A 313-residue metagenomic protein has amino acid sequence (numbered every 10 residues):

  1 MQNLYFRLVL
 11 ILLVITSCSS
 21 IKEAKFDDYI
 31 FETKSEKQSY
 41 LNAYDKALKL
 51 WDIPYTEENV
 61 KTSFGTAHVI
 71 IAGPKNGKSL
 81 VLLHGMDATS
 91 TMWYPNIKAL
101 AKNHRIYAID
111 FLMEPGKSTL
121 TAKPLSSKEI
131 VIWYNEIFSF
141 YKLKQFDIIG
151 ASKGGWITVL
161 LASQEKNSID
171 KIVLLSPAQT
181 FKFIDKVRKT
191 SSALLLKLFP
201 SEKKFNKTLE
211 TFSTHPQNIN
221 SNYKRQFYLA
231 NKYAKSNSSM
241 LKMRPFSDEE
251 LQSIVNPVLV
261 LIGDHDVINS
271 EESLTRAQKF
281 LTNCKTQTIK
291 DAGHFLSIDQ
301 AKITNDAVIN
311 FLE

Functional and structural regions predicted by a protein language model:
Q2-L4, L10-L13, C18-K78, E313: Alpha/beta-hydrolase fold catalytic core
H68-G116: Conserved HGGG/HGGXW glycine-rich cap/lid loop of the alpha/beta-hydrolase fold
A108-I149: Active-site loop/oxyanion-hole signature of alpha/beta-hydrolase fold enzymes
W156-Q164, K171-F199: Flexible "cap/lid" loop of the alpha/beta hydrolase fold
F183-R188, L198-S253: Conserved alpha/beta-hydrolase catalytic His-Asp/Glu region
I254, V260-I262: Short beta-strand/loop motif that positions the catalytic acidic residue of the alpha/beta-hydrolase fold
H265-N269, H294: Acidic catalytic loop of the alpha/beta-hydrolase fold
A292-A301, N305: Catalytic histidine-centered segment of alpha/beta-hydrolase-like enzymes
